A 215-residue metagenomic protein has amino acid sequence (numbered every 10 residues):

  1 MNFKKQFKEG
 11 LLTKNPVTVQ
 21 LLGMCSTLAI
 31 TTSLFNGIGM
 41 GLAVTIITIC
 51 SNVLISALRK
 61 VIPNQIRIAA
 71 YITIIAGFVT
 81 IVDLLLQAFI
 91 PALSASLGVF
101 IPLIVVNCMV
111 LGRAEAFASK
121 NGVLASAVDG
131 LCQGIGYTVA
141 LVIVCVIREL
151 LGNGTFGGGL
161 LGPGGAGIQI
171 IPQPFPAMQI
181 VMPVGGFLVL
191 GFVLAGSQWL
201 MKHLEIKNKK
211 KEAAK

Functional and structural regions predicted by a protein language model:
M1-K8, G162, K202-K215: Intrinsically disordered, low-complexity non-transmembrane regions of multi-pass membrane transporters
E9, T13, S56-K60, A125-Q133: Short amphipathic alpha-helical coupling elements at transmembrane boundaries
M24-L28, V44-I49, A76-D83, V105-M109 (+2 more regions): Hydrophobic core segments of alpha-helical transmembrane domains in multi-pass membrane transport and ion-translocation
L34-C50, A70, S94-V105: Structural signature of hydrophobic alpha-helical transmembrane segments
S51-N64, L111-N121: C-terminal ends of transmembrane helices
I62-I75, S96-P102, S126-D129: Cytoplasmic-side transmembrane-helix entry/capping segments in multi-pass membrane proteins
I81-S96: Transmembrane alpha-helix boundary signature
G157-V181: Short, membrane-exposed interhelical loops at transmembrane-helix boundaries
